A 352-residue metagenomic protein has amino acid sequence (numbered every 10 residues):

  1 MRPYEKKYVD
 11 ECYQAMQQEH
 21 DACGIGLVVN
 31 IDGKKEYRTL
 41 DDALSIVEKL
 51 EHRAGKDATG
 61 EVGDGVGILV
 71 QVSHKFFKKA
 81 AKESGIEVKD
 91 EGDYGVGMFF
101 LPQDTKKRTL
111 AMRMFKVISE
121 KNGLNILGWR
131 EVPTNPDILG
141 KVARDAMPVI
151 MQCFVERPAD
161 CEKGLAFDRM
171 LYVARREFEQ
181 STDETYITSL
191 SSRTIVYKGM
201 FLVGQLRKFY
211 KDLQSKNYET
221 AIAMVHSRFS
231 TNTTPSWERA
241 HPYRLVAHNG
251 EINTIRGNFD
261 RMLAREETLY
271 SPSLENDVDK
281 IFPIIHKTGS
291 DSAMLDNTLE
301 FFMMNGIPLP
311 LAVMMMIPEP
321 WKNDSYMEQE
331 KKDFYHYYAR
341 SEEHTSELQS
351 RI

Functional and structural regions predicted by a protein language model:
M1, D57-A221, S227, T231 (+1 more regions): Extended, highly charged
Y4-G55: N-terminal-proximal low-complexity accessory segments that begin disordered and transition into the first
H20-L27, S273-I281, M294: Short acidic (Asp/Glu) and glycine-rich catalytic loops that position anionic groups and cofactors
G26-V28, Q71, V225-S227, A247-N249 (+2 more regions): Generic beta-strand/beta-sheet core signal
E36, N217-H248: Internal mixed beta-strand/loop scaffold within catalytic domains of large alpha/beta enzymes
D42-S45, R239-T288: Extended active-site and interfacial segments that coordinate phosphate-rich ligands in large catalytic machineries
E343-I352: Single conserved hydrophobic/aromatic residue that forms the stacking wall/gate of nucleotide- or nucleobase-binding
